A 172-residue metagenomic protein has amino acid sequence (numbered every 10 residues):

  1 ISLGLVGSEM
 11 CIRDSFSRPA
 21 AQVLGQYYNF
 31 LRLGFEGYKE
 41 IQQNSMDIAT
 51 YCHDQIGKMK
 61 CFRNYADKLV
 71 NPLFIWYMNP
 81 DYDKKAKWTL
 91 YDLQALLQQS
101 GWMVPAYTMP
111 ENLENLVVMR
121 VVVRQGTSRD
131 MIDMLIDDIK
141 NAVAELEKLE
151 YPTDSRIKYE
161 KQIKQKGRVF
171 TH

Functional and structural regions predicted by a protein language model:
I1-I12: Single conserved hydrophobic/aromatic residue that forms the stacking wall/gate of nucleotide- or nucleobase-binding
L5-G7, A20, V118: A structure-centric signal for secondary-structure junctions around beta-strands
G7, F16-R18, R32, A106 (+1 more regions): Generic structural "secondary-structure junction" signal
D14-Y28: PLP-dependent aminotransferase class I/II
G25-R32, R120: A short small-residue
F35-H172: Non-catalytic terminal extensions of PLP-dependent enzymes
